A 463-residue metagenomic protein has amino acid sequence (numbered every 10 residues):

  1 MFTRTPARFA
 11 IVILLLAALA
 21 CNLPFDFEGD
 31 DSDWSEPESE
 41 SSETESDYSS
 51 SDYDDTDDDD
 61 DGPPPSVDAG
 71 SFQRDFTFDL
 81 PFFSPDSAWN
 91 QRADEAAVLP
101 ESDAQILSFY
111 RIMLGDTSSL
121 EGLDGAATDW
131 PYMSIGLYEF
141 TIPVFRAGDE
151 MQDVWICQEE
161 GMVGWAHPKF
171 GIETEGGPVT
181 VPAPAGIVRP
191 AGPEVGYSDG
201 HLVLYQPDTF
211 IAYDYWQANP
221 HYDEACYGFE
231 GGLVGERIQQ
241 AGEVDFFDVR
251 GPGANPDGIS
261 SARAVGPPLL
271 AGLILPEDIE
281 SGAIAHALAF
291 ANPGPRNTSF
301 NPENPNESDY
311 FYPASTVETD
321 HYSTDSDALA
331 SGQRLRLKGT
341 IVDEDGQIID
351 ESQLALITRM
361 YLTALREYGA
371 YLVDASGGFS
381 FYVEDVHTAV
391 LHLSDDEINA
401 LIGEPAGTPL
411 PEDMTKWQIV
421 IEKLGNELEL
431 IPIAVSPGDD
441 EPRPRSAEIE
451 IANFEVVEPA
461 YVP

Functional and structural regions predicted by a protein language model:
F2-A10: Bacterial N-terminal signal peptides that target proteins for export
A7, L23-F25, G70, P168: Short non-domain terminal segments
A17-A20: C-terminal motif of bacterial Sec signal peptides marking the signal peptidase cleavage site
P24-D68: Ser/Thr-rich, Pro/Gly/Ala-heavy low-complexity intrinsically disordered linkers and tails of secreted extracellular
G62-P463: Short, surface-exposed polybasic-aromatic patches that bind anionic ligands, especially phosphate groups
